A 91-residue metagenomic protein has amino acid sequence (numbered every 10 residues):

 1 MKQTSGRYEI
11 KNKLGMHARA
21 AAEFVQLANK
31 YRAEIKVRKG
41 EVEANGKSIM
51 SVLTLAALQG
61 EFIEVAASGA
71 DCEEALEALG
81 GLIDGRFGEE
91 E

Functional and structural regions predicted by a protein language model:
M1-K2, E91: SAM-dependent methyltransferases
K2-Q3, A70: Short, glycine- and charge-enriched coil/turn segments that flank and shape catalytic ligand pockets
Q3-R7, F62-E64: Intrinsic-disorder/low-complexity, polar/charged segments enriched in Ser/Thr/Lys/Arg/Asp/Glu/Gln
S5, E9-K11, L82: Residue-level signal for pocket-adjacent positions within structured domains
E9-Q59: Compact, glycine-rich, soluble single-domain proteins
L58-E91: C-terminal structural segments of small proteins and small subunits
